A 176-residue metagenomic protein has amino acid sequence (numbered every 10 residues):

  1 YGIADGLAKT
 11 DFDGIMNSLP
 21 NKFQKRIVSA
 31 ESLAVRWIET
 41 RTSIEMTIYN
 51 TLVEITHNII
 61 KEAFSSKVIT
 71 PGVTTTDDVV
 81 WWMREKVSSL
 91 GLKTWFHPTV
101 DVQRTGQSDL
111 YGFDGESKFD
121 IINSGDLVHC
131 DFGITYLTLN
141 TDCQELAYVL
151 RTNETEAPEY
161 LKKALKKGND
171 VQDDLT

Functional and structural regions predicted by a protein language model:
Y1-T176: Active-site neighborhoods and metal-handling regions in enzymes and metal-associated proteins
